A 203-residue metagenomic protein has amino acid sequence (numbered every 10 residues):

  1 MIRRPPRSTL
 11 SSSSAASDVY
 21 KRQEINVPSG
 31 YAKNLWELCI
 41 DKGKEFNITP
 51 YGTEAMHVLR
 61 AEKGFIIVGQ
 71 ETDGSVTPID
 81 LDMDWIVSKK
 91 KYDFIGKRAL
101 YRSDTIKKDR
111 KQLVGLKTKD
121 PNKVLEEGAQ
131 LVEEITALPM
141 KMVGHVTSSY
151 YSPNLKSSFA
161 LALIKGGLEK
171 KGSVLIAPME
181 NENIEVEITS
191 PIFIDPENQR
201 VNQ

Functional and structural regions predicted by a protein language model:
M1-A16, Y20: Single conserved hydrophobic/aromatic residue that forms the stacking wall/gate of nucleotide- or nucleobase-binding
S17, I25-Y31, R60-F65, V87 (+3 more regions): Short, structured patches in soluble enzyme cores that scaffold and shape functional sites
K21-I25, A61, S157-I164: A generic structural motif
K21-R22, K33-E37, E62, G69-Q70: Short helix/loop capping segments that flank catalytic or ligand/cofactor-binding pockets
V27-A55: Internal alpha/beta scaffold segment
C39-N47, F65, G69, I192: Structural signal for hydrophobic packing residues in well-ordered secondary-structure cores of soluble enzyme domains
G52-E71: Short, conserved secondary-structure transition motifs
V76, L81-Q203: Glycine-rich, small/acidic residue-mixed loop/short-helix segments
